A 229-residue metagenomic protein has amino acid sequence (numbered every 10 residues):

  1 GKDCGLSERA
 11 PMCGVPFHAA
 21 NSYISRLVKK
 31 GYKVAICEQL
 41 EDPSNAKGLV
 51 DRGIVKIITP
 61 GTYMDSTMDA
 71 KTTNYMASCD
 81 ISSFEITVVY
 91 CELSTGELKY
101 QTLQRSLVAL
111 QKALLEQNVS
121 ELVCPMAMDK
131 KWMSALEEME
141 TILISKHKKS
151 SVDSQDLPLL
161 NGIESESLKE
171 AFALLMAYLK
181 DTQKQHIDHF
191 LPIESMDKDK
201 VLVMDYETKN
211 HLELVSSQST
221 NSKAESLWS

Functional and structural regions predicted by a protein language model:
G1-S229: Charged catalytic and DNA/RNA-contacting regions of genome-maintenance and nucleic-acid-processing enzymes
